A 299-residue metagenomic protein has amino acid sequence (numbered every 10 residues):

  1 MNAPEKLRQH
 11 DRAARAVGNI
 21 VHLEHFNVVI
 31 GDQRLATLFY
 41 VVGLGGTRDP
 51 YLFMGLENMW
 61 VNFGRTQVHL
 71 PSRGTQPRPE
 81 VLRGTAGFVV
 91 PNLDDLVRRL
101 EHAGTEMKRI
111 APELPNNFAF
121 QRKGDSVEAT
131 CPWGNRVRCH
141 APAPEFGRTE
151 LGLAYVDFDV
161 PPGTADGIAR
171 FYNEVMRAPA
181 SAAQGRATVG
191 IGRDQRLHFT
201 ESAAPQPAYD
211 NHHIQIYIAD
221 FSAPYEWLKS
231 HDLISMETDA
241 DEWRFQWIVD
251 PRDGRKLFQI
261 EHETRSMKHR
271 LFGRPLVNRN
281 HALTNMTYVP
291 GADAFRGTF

Functional and structural regions predicted by a protein language model:
M1-N19, H25, D49-P50, R98-F158 (+2 more regions): Vicinal oxygen chelate
M1-R65, T75: Hydrophobic, helix-prone linear segments
V21-G31, M59-T66, R73-A103, D125-T130 (+3 more regions): Vicinal oxygen chelate
A36-G43, L100, G134, I168-N173 (+1 more regions): Conserved active-site tyrosine of GNAT-family acetyltransferases
L44, M176, D232: Glycine-centered, phosphate/nucleic-acid-interacting loop/turn motifs that mediate DNA/RNA or nucleotide
L70-S72, H198-E201: Active-site-proximal beta-strand elements of phosphoester/diester hydrolases
P162-R170, M176-S181: Solenoidal tandem-repeat scaffolds enriched in leucines and small polar residues
